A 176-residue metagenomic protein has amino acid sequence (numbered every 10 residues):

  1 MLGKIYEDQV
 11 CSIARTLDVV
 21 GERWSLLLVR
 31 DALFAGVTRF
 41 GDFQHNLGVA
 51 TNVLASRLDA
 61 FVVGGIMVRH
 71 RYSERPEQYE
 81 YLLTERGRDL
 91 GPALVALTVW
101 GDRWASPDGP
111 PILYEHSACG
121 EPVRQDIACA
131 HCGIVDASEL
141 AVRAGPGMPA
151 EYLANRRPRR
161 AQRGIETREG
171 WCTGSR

Functional and structural regions predicted by a protein language model:
M1-D8, C172: N-terminal intrinsically disordered/low-complexity leader segments
C11-A50: N-terminal helix-turn-helix DNA-binding core of bacterial DNA-binding proteins
G21, S73-A96: Basic, amphipathic "hinge/linker" alpha-helix immediately C-terminal to the N-terminal HTH DNA-binding motif
F40, Q44-Y72, P76: Canonical helix-turn-helix DNA-binding module
N46, E80-L82, E115: Short aromatic/hydrophobic contact patches that present stacked aromatics for nucleic-acid/ligand binding
G64, A93-W104: Alpha-helical linker/hinge and terminal dimerization helices associated with HTH transcriptional regulators
R71-R75, V99, R103-S106: Histidine- and aromatic-rich ligand-binding microenvironments
D102-R176: C-terminal regulatory/oligomerization modules of transcriptional regulators
